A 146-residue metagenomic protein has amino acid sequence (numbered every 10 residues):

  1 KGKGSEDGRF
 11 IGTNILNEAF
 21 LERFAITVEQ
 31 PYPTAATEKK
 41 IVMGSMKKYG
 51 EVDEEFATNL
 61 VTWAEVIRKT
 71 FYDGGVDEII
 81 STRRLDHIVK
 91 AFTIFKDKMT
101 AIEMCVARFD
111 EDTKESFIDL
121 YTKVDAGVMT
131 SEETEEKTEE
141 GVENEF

Functional and structural regions predicted by a protein language model:
K1-F146: C-terminal regulatory/interaction module of P-loop NTP-utilizing enzymes
